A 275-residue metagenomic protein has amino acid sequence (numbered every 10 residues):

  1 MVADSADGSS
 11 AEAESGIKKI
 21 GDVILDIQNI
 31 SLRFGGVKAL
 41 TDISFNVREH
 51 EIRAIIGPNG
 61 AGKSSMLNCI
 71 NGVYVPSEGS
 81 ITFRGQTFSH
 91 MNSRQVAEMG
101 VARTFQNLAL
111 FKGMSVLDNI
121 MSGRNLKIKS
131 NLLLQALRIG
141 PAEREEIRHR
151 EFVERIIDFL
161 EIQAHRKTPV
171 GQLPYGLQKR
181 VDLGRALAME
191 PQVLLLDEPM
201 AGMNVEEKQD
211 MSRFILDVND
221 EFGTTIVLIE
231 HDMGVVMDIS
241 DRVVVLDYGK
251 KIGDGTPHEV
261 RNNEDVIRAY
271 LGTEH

Functional and structural regions predicted by a protein language model:
V2-H275: Glycine-rich phosphate-binding loops of nucleotide-dependent enzymes
